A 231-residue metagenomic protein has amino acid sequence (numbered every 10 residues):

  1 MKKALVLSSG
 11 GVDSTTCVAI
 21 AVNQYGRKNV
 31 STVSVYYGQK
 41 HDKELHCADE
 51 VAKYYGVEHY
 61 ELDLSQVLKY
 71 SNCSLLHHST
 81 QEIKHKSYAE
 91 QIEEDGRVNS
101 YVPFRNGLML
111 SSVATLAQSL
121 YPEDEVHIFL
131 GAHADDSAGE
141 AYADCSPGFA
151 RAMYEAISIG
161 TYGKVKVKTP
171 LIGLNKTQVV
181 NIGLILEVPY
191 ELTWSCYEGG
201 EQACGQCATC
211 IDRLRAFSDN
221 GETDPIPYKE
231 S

Functional and structural regions predicted by a protein language model:
M1-E187: ATP-dependent adenylation/nucleotidyltransferase module used to activate substrates
G26, P189, D212-R215: Short functional micro-motifs and their immediate structural scaffolds
H78-K86, C207-A216: Short, structured secondary-structure boundary patches
S111, W194-R215: Local cysteine-cluster metal-coordination motifs and their immediate loop/turn environment, predominantly Fe-S cluster
D136, F217-S218: Glycine-rich nucleotide phosphate-binding loop and flanking beta-alpha elements of Rossmann-like dinucleotide-binding
T161, S218-G221: Short amphipathic alpha-helical interaction/hinge segments
E187-T193: A short alpha-helix-loop-beta-strand transition element characteristic of N-terminal alpha/beta dinucleotide-binding
G199-G200, G221-S231: Short cysteine/histidine-rich metal-coordination sites, predominantly Zn2+-binding motifs
